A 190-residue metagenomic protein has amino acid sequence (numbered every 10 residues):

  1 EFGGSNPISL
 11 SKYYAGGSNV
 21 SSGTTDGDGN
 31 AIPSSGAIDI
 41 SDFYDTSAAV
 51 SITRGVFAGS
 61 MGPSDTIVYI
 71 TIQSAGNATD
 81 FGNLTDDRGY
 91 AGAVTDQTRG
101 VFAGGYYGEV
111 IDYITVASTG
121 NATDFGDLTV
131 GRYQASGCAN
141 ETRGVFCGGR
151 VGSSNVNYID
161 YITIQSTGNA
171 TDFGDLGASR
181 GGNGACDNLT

Functional and structural regions predicted by a protein language model:
E1-T190: Polar, enzyme-active/binding microenvironments
